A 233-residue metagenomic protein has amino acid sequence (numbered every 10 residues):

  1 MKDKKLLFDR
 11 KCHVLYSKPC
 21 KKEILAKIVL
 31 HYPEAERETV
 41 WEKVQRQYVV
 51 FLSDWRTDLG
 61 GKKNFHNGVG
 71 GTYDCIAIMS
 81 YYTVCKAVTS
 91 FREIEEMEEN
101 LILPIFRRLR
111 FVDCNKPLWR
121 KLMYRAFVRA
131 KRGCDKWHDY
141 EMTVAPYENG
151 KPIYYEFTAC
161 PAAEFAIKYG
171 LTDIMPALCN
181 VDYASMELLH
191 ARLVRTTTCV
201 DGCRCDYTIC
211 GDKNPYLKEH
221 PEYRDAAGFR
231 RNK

Functional and structural regions predicted by a protein language model:
M1-C85: N-terminal, charged low-complexity regulatory/assembly segments
I28, Y81, C85, K131 (+2 more regions): Hydrophobic, Leu/Ile/Phe/Ala-enriched alpha-helical segments that form helix-helix packing faces
H66-N67, A166-Y169, R224: A short, structure-level motif marking secondary-structure boundaries and short turns
Y73-K168: Amphipathic interaction/junction segments at domain boundaries or subunit interfaces
T143-D201: Short, hydrophobic/π-rich interface segment
A162-E164, D212-E219: Short, charged/polar, Gly/Pro-enriched secondary-structure boundary elements
A184, E222-K233: Short, cationic low-complexity segments
T196, G202-D212: C-terminal edge-of-domain segments
